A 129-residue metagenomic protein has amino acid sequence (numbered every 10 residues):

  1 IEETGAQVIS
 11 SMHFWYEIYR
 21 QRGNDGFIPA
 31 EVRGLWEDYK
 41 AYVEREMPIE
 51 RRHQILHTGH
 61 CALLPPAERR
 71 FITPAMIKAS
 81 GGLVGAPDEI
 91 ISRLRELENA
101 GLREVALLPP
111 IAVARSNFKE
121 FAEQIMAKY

Functional and structural regions predicted by a protein language model:
I1-Y129: Active-site-adjacent structural elements that line small-molecule/cofactor binding pockets in enzymes
